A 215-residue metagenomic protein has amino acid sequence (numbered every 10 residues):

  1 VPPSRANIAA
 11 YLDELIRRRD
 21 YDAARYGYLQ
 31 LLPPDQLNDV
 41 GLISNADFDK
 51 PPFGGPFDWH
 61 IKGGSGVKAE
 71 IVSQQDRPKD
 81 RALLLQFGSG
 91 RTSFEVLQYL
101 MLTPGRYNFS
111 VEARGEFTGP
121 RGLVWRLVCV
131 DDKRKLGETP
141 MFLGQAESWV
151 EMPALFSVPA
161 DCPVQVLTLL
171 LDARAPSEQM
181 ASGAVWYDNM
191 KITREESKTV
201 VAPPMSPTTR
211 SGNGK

Functional and structural regions predicted by a protein language model:
V1-K215: Extracellular and organelle-lumenal recognition/adhesion modules and their flexible linkers in secreted
